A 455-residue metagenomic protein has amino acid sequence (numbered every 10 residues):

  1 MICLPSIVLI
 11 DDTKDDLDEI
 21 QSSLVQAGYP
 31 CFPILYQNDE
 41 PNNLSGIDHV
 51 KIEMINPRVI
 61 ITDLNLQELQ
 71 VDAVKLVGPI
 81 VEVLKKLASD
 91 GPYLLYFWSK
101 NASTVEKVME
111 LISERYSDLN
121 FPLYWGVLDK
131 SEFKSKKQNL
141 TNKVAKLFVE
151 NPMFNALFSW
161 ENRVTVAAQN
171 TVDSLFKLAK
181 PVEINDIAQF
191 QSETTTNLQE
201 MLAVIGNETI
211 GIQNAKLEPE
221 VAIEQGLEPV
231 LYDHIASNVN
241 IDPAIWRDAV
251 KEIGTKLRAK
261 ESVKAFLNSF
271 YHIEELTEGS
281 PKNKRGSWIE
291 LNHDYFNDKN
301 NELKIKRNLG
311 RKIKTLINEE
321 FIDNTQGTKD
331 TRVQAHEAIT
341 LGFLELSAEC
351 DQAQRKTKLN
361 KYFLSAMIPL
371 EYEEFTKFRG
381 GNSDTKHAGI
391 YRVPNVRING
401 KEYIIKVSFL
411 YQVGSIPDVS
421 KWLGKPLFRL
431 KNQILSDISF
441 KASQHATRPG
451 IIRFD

Functional and structural regions predicted by a protein language model:
M1-D233, C350-R355, N360-D455: Extended charged low-complexity segments that act as oligomerization/scaffolding linkers
V221-V396: Flexible loop/N-cap segments at domain edges
